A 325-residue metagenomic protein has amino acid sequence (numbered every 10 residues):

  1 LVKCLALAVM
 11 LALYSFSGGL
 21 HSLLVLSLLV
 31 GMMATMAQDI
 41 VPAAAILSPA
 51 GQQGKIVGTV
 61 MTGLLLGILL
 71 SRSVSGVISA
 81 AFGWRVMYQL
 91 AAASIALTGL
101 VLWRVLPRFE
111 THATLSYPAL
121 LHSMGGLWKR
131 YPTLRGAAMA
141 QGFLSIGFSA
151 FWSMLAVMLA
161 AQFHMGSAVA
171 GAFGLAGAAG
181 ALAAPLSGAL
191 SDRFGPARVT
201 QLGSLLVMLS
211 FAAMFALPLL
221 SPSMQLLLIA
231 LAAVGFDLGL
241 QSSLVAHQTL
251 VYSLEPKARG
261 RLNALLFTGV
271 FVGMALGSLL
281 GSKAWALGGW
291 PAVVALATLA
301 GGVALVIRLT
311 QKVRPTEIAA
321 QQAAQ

Functional and structural regions predicted by a protein language model:
L1, A183-P196, W285: Helix-to-loop junctions at the C-terminal end of transmembrane segments in multipass secondary transporters
L1-A12, A92, V199-A213: Structural signature of the two symmetry-related core transmembrane helices
M10, H21-L29, L227-A233: Paired small-residue
S15-H21, L217-P218: Helix-breaking motifs and short loop linkers at transmembrane-helix boundaries and internal kinks in secondary membrane
S22, T59-L106: Helix-loop-helix hairpin linking two adjacent transmembrane segments in secondary transporters
L26-G63: Cytoplasmic helix-loop-helix junction between adjacent transmembrane helices in 12-TM secondary transporters
L106-A138: Juxtamembrane intracellular "pre-TM" segments in multi-pass secondary transporters
R198-A246: C-terminal transmembrane helical hairpin of 12-TM major facilitator-type secondary transporters
